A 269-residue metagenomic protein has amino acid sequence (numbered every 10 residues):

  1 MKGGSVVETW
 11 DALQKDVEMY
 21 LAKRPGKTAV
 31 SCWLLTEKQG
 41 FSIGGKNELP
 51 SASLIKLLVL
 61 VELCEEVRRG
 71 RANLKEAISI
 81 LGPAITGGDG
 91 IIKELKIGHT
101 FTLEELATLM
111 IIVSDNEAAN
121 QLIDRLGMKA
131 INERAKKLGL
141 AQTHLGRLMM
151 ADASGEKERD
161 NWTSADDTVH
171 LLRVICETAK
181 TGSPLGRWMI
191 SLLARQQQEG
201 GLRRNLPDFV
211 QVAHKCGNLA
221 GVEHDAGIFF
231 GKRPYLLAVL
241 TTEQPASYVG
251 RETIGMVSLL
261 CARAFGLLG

Functional and structural regions predicted by a protein language model:
S5-R24, T36, G40, R125 (+2 more regions): Structured C-terminal helix/loop/strand segments within mature extracytoplasmic catalytic/sensor domains
R24-K27, N120-E177: Mid-domain, small-residue-enriched loop/turn segments at the edges of structured enzyme/sensor domains
P25-E48: Short, conserved catalytic-motif segment at the N-terminal edge
K38, P50-I78, M110, L237: Active-site SXXK
S42-P50, I92, K96, K157-E158: A short glycine/serine-rich beta->alpha loop
I43-G44, T102-E105, V113-A118, L148-E156 (+1 more regions): Flexible glycine/proline-enriched surface loops and loop-helix/loop-strand junctions
R69-L95: Short, glycine/proline-biased beta-turn/loop segments that scaffold the active-site neighborhood
I85-N120, N161: Conserved catalytic neighborhood of penicillin-recognizing serine enzymes
